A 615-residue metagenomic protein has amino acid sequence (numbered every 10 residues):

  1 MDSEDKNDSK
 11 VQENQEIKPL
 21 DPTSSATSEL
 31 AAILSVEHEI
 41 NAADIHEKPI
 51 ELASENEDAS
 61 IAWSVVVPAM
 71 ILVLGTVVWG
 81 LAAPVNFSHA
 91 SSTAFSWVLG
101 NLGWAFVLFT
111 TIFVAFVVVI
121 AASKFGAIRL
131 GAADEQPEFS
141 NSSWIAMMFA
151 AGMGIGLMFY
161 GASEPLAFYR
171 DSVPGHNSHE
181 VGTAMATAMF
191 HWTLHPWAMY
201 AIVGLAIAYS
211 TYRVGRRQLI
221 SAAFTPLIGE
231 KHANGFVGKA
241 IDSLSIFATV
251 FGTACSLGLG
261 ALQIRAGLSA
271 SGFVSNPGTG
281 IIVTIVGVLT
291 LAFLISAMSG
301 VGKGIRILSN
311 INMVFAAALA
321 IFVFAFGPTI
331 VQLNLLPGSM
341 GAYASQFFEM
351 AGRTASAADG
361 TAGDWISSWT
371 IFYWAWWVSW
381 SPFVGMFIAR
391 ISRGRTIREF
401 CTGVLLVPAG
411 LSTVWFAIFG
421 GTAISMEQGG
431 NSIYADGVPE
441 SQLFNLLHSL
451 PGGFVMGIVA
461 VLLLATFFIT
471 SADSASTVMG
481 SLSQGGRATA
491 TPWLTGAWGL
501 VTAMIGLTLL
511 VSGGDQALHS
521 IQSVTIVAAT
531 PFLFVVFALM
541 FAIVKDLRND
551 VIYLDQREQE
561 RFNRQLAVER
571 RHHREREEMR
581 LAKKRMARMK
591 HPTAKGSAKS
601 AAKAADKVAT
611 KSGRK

Functional and structural regions predicted by a protein language model:
D2-D8, E13-I61, A122-A132, G403-V404 (+5 more regions): Terminal cytosolic tails of multi-pass membrane transporters, especially the segment immediately following the final
D2-H179, I321, M540-R548, A605 (+1 more regions): N-terminal alpha-helical transmembrane segments of multi-pass membrane transport and channel/translocase proteins
H38, N56-S64, I71-L81, V114-V119 (+9 more regions): Helix-loop-helix module between adjacent transmembrane segments
E47-N56, H89-F95, A122-N141, L166-T187 (+5 more regions): Flexible loop linkers connecting adjacent transmembrane helices in multi-pass alpha-helical membrane transporters
A53-D58, A83-V98, V117-E138, A186-H191 (+8 more regions): Membrane-water interface regions at transmembrane-helix termini and the short interhelical loops of multi-pass membrane
E55-S64, L99-G103, A133-A151, M185-L194 (+5 more regions): Transmembrane-helix boundary/entry motifs in multi-pass membrane transporters
L72, A105-A122, A316-G327, L411-G421 (+3 more regions): Hydrophobic alpha-helical segments of multi-pass membrane transport proteins
A233-V237, S245-R395, T402, V407-I458 (+2 more regions): Membrane-embedded translocation segments of transport machinery
